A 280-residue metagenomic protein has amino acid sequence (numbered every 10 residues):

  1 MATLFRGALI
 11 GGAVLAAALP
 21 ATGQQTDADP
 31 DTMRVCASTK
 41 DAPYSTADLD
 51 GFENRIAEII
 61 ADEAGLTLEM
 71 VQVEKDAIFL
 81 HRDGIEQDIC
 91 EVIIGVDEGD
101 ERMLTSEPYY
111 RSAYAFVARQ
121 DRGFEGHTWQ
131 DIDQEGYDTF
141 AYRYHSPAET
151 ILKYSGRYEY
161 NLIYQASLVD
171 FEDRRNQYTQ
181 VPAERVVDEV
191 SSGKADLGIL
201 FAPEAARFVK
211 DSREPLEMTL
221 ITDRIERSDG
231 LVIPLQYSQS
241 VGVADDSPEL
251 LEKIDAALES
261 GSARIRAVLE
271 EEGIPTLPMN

Functional and structural regions predicted by a protein language model:
G7-A18: Bacterial N-terminal signal peptides
A21-G23: Boundary at the C-terminal end of the N-terminal hydrophobic targeting segment
Q25-R102, N176-Q180, E271-P275: Extracytoplasmic small-molecule ligand-binding "clamshell" domains of the periplasmic binding protein/Venus flytrap
A37-D41, R111-G123, D170-E172, K210-A256 (+1 more regions): Periplasmic-binding protein-like
T39-A42, T46-E63, F116, Q120-V181 (+1 more regions): Bilobed "Venus flytrap"/periplasmic-binding protein-like clamshell domains and structurally analogous long
G51-A64, Q120-A148, D229-I274: Extended ligand-binding regions for polar small-molecule ligands
E58, D62, M70-Q134, H145-P147 (+1 more regions): Acidic, polar ligand-binding/catalytic clefts
G65-T67, I85-G95, G136-T139, R185-V186 (+3 more regions): Alpha-to-beta junction loops
